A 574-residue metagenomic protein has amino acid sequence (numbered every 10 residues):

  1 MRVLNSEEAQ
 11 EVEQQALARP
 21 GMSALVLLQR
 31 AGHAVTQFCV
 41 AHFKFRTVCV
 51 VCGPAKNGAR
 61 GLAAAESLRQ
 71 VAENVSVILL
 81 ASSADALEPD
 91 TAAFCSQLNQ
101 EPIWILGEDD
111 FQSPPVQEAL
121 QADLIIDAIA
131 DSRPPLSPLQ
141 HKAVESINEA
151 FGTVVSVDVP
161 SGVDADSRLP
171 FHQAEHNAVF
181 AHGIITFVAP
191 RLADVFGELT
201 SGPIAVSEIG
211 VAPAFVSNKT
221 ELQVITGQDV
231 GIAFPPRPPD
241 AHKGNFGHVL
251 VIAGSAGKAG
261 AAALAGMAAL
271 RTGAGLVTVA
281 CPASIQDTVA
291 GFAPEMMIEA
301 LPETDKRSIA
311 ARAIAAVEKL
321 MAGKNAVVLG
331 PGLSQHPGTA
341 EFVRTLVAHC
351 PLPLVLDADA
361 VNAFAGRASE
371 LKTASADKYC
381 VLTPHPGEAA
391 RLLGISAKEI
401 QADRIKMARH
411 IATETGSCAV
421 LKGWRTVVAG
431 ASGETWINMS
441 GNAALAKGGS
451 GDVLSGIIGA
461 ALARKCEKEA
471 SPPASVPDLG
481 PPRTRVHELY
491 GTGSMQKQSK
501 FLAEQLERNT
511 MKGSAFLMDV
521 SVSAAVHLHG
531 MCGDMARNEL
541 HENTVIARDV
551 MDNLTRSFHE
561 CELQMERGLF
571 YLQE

Functional and structural regions predicted by a protein language model:
M1-A81, E88-A92, L124, G183 (+4 more regions): Small-residue (G/A/S/T)-rich helix-start motifs and N-terminal tracts that mark the onset
V77, S113-P115, I129: Short amphipathic alpha-helical segment within the helicase RecA-like ATPase core that mediates nucleic-acid
A84, S132-P134, D164, P170 (+2 more regions): Short strand->helix junction
L98-Q121, R133, I309-L320, L333-Q335 (+1 more regions): A structured beta-alpha segment of the ubiquitous adenosine-cofactor-binding alpha/beta core
D109-Q112, S161-A165, A360-A363: Short acidic loop-to-helix transition motifs that present clustered carboxylates
Q121-L124, I129-E221: Internal gly/pro-rich beta-alpha loop/helix module that stabilizes soluble enzyme cofactors or their anionic handles
